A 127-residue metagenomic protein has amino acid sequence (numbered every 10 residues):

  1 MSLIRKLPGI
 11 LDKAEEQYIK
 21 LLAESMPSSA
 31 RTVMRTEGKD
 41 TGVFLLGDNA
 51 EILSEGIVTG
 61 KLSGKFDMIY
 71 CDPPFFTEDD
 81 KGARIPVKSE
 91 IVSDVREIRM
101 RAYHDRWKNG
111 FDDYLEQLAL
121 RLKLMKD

Functional and structural regions predicted by a protein language model:
M1-L124: DnaQ-like (DEDDh/DEDDy) 3′-5′ exonuclease domain used for proofreading and 3′-end trimming on nucleic acids
